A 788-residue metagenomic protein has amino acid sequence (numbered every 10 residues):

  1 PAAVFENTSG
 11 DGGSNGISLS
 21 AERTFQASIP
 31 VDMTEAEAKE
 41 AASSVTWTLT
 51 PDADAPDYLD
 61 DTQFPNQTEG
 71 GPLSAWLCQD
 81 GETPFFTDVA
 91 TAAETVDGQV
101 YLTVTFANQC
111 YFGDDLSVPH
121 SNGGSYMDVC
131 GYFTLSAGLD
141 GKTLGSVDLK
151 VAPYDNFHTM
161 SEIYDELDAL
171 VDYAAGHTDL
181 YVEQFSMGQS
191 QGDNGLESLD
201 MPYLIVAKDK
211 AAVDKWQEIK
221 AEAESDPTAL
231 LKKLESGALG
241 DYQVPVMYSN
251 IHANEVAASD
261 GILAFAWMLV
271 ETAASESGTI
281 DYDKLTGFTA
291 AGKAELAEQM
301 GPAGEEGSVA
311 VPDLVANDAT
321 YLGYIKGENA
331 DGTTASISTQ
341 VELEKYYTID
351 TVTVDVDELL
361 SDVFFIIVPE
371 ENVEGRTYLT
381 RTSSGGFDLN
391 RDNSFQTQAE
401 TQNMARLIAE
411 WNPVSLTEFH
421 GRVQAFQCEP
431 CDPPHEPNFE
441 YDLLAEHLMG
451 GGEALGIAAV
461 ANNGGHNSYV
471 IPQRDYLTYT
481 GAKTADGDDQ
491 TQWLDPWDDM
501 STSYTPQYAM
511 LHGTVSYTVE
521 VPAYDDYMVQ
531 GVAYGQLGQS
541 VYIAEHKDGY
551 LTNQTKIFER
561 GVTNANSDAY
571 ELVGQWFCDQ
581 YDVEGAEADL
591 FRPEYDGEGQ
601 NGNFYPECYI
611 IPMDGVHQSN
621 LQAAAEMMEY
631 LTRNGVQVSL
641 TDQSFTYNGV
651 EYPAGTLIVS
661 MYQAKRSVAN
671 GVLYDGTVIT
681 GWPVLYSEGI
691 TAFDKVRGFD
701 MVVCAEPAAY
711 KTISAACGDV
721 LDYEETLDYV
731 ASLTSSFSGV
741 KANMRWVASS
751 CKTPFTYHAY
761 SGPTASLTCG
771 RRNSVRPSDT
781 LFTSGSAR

Functional and structural regions predicted by a protein language model:
A2-L170, D200, A223-L263, W267-S336 (+4 more regions): Intrinsic-disorder/low-complexity accessory segments
L149-D214: A non-catalytic alpha/beta surface segment that caps or lines the substrate-entry region of metallo-dependent hydrolase
D193, S198, N250, I367 (+5 more regions): Divalent metal-coordination and catalytic microenvironments
K210-A229: Active-site-adjacent "gating/activation" loops or surface patches in catalytic cores
V213-I219, A257-D260, S275-D281, T377-S383 (+5 more regions): Short, solvent-exposed loop/turn and secondary-structure capping segments
D331-Q398, Y524-M528: Mobile, glycine- and charge-enriched loop segments and immediately flanking short secondary-structure elements within
V368-T382, L416-D432, N462-D475, G513-S516: Core alpha/beta catalytic barrel or barrel-like domain that forms the active/cofactor pocket in diverse metabolic
Q396-T401, A405-N467: Active-site-proximal loop/hinge segments that shape catalytic or ion-binding/gating pockets
